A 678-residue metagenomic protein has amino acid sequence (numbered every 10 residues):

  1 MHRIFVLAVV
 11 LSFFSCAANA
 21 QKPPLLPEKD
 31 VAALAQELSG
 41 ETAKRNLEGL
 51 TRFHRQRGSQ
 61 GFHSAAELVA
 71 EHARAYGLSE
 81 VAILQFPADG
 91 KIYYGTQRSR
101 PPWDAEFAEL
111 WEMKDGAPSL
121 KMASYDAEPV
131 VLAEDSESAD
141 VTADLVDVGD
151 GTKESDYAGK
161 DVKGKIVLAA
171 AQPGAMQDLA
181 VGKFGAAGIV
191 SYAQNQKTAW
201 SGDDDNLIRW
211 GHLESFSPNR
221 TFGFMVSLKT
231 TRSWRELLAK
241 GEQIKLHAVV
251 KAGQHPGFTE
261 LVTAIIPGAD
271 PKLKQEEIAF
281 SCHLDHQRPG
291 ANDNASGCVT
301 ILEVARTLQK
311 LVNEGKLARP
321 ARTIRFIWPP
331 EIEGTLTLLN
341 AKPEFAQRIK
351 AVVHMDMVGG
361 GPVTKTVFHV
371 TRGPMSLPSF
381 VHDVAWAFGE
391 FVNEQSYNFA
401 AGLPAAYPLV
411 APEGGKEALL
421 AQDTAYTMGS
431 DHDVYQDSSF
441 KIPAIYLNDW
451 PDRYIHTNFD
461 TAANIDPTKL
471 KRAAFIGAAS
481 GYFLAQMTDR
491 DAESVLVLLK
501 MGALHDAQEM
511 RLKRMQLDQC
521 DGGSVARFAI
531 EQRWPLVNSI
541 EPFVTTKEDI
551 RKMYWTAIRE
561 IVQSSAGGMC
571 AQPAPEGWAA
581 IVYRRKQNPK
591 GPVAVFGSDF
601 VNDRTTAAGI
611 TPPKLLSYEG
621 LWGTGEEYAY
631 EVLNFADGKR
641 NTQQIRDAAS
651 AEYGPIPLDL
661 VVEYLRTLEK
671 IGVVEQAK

Functional and structural regions predicted by a protein language model:
F5-S15: Bacterial N-terminal signal peptides
Q21-L26, G40, E48-K163: Noncatalytic luminal/extracellular "stalk/propeptide" segments of secretory-pathway proteins
P23-E28, S39-F62, A70-E80, Q97 (+7 more regions): Catalytic-core environment of secreted peptidases
E48, Q60, K121-F222, D293 (+4 more regions): Extracellular/luminal Protease-associated
M122-S124, T221-F224, T231-R232, P329-Y454 (+7 more regions): Metal-dependent peptidase/peptidase-like ectodomains
D126-D156, W210-N292, E303-R306, K310-R319 (+1 more regions): Soluble metallo-hydrolase cores and metallopeptidase-like ectodomains found primarily in the secretory/periplasmic
D466-P542: Charged, amphipathic alpha-helical linkers/stalks
T624-K678: Long, charge-rich, low-complexity alpha-helical segments
